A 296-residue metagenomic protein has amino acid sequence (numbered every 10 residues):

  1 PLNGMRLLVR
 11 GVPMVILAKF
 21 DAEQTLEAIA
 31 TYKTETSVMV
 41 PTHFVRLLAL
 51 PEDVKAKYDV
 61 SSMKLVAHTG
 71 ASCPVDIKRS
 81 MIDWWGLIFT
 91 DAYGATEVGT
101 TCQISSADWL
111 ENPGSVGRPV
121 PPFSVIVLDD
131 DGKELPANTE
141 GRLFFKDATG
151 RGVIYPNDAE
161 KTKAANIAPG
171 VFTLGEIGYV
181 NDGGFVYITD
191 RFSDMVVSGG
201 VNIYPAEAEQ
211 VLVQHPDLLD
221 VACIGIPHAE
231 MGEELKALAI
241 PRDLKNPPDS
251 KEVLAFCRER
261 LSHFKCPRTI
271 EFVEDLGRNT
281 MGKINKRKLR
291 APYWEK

Functional and structural regions predicted by a protein language model:
M5, V9-M14, L26, T34-M39 (+3 more regions): Gly/Ser/Thr-rich phosphate-binding loop
V12-Y32, T42-H43, I203-V211, A255: ATP-dependent adenylate-forming carboxylate-activation enzymes
S37, K146-D147, V153-I154, K161-A164 (+4 more regions): AMP-binding/adenylate-forming catalytic core of the ANL superfamily
G70, G94, G117, E176 (+1 more regions): Active-site glycine-centered loops adjacent to acidic/histidine catalytic or metal-binding residues that shape
S72, I104, E111-N157, A165: Adenylate-forming AMP-binding core of the ANL superfamily, especially NRPS adenylation
T90-E97, G117-P119, I224-P227, E271: Beta-strand->loop->alpha-helix junctions that form or flank phosphate-binding loops in nucleotide-handling enzymes
S124, D129-K133, E140, P169 (+3 more regions): Residue-level recognition of short loop/turn positions
P292-K296: Acidic/polar alpha-helix N-cap and adjacent early helical turns within long charge-rich amphipathic helices/linkers
